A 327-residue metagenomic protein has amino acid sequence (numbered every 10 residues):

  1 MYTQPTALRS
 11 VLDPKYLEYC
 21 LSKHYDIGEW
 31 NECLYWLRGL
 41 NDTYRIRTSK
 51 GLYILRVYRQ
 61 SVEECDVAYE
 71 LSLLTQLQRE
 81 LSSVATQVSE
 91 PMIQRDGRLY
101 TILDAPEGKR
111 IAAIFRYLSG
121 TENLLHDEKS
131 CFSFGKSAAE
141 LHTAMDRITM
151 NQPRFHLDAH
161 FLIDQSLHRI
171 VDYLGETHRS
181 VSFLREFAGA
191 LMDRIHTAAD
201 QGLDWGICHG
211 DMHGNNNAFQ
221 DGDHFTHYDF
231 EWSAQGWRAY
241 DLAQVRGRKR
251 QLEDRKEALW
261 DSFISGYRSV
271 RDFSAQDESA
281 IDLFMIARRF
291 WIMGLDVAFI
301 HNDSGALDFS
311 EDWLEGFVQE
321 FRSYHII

Functional and structural regions predicted by a protein language model:
M1-E32: Juxta-kinase regulatory segment immediately upstream of eukaryotic protein kinase catalytic domains
P5, I292-I327: ATP/Mg2+ or Mg2+-diphosphate-binding catalytic cores that bind nucleotide phosphates or diphosphates via glycine-rich
L12-H24, D146-N151, Q165-G210: An alpha-helical support segment within catalytic cores of ATP-dependent transferases
L37-S49, I54-L55, P91, M192-Y240: Active-site acidic catalytic loop and adjacent metal/ATP-binding pocket of ATP-dependent phosphoryl transfer enzymes
S49-M150: ATP-binding pocket architecture of kinase catalytic cores
R95, L124-S182, W205, D308 (+1 more regions): A cross-family kinase active-site recognition segment
G97, G108-L125, L167-G175, F290-L307: A glycine-centered beta->alpha junction motif in the catalytic cores of kinase/phosphotransferase enzymes
A239-D272, A287-S304: Active-site activation/catalytic loop segments of kinase-like enzymes and analogous catalytic loops in related
